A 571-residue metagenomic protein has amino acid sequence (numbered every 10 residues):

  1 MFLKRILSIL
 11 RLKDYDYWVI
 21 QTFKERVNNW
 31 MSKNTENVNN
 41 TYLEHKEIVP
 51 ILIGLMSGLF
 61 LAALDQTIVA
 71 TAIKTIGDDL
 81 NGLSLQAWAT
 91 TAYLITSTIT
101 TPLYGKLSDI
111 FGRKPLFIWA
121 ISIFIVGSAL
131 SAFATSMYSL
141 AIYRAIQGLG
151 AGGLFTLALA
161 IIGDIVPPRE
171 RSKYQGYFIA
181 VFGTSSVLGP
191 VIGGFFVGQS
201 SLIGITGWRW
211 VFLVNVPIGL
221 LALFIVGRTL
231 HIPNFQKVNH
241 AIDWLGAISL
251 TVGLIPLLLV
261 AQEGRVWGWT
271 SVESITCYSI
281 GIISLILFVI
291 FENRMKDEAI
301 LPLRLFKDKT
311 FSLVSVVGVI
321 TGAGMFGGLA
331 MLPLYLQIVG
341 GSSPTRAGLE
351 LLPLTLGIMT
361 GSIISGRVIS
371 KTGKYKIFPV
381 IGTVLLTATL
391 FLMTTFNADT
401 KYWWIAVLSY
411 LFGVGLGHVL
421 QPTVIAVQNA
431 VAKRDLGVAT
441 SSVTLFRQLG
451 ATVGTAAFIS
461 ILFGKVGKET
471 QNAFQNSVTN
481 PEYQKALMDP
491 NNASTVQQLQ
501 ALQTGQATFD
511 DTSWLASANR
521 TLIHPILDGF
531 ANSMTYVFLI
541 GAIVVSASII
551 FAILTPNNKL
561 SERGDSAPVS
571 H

Functional and structural regions predicted by a protein language model:
I6, L10, R26-I51, L55 (+3 more regions): Transmembrane-helix exit segments and adjacent C-terminal regions of multi-pass membrane proteins
T41-Y42, F224-T251, R294-K309: Flexible interhelical linker loops that connect adjacent transmembrane helices in multi-pass membrane transporters
K46-T100, A141-I142, L259, T270-V438 (+3 more regions): Transmembrane core module of solute transporters
I76-G77, L107-S108, F195-L202, L336-Q337 (+2 more regions): Interfacial helix-cap and linker-helix signal at transmembrane-aqueous boundaries of multi-pass secondary transporters
S108-L245, V272, L356: Helix-loop-helix hairpins in multi-pass membrane proteins, especially solute transporters
L130-A132, Q147, L392-M393, F412 (+1 more regions): MFS-fold secondary transporters
Q175-T184, L188, G328, I405-N491 (+2 more regions): Small-residue-rich alpha-helical segments with characteristic i,i+4
P217-F235, G253-L258, I282-R294, F551-P556: C-terminal membrane-cytosol helix-exit motif in multi-pass small-molecule transporters
